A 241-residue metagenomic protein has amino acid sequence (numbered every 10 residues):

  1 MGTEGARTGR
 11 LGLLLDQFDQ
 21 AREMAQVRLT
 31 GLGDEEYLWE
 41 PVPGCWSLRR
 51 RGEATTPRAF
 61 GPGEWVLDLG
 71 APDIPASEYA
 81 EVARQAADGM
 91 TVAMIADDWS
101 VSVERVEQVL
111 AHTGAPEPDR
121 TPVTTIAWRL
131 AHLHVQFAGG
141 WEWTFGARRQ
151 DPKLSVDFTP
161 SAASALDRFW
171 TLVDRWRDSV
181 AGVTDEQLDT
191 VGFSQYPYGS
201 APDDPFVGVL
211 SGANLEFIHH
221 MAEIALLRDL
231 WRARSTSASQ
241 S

Functional and structural regions predicted by a protein language model:
M1-E81, A96, E107-S155, S194-S241: Short, contiguous alpha-helical
G33, A87, T184: Short conserved AdoMet
A87-W99: Short, charged amphipathic recognition helices of the HTH superfamily and cognate SANT/SANTA-like modules
D157-F193, P205-I218: Acidic/histidine-rich alpha-helical segments that form the ligand environment of transition-metal centers
